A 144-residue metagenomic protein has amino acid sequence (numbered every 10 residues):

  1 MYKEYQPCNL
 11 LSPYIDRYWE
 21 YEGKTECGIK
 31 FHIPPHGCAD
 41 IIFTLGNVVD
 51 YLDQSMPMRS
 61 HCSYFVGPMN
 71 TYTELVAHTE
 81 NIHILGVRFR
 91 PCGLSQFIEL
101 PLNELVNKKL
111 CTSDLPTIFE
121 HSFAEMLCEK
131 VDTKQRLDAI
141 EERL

Functional and structural regions predicted by a protein language model:
M1-L144: Alpha-helical bundle regulatory/interaction domains
